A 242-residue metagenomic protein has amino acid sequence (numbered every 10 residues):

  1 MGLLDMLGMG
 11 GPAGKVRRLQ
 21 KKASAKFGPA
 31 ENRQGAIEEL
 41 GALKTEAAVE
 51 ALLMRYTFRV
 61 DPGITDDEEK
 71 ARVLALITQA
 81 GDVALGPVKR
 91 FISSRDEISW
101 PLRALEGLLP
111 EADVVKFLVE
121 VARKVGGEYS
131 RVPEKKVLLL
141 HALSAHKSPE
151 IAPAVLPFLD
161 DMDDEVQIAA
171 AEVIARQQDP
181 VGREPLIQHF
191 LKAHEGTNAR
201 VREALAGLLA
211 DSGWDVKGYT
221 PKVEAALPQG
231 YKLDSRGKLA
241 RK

Functional and structural regions predicted by a protein language model:
M1-P12, A30-T45, T65-D82, G86 (+7 more regions): Structural detector for internal amphipathic alpha-helices that build alpha-solenoid repeat scaffolds
M9-S24, T45-V60, G81-I92, E111-G126 (+3 more regions): Amphipathic alpha-helical scaffolding segments comprising HEAT/armadillo-like alpha-solenoid repeats
K21-E31, L43, M54-E68, F91-I98 (+4 more regions): Short coil turns that connect the paired helices of HEAT/ARM alpha-solenoid repeats
G218-K242: Terminal, low-structured helical/coil segments at or just beyond the last alpha-helical repeat
